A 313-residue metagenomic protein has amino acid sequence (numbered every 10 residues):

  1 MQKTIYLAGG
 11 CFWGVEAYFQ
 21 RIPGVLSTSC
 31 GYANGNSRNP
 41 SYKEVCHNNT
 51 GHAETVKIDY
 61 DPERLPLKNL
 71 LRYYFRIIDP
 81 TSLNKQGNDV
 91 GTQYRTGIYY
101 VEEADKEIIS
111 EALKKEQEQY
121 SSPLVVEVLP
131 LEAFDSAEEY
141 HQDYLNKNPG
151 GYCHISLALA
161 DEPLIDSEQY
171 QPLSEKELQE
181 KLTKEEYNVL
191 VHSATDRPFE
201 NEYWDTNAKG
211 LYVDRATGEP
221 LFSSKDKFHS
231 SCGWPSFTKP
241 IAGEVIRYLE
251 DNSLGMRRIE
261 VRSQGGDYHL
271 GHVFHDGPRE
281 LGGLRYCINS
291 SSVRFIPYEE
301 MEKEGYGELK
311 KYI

Functional and structural regions predicted by a protein language model:
M1-I313: Flexible coil/turn and secondary-structure edge motifs
